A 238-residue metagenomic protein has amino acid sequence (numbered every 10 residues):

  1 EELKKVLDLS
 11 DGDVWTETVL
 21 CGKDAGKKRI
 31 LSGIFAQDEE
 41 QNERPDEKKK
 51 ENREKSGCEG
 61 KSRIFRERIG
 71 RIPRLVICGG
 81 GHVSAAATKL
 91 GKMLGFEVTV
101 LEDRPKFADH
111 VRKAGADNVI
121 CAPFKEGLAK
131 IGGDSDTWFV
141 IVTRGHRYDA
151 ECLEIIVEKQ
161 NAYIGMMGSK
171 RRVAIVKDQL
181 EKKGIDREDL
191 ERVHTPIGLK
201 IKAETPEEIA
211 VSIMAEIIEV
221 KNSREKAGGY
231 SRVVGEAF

Functional and structural regions predicted by a protein language model:
E1-D103, F107-I120, D134-W138, E181 (+2 more regions): Segments forming oxygen-rich coordination pockets for charged ligands
G81-H82, H146-R147, R171: Residue-level detector of alpha-helix initiation sites
A85, A150, A174: Alpha-helical elements of the RecA-like P-loop NTPase motor core of helicases
V100, V119-I120, Q160-M167, D186-V193: Short hydrophobic/aromatic-enriched beta-strand-loop microsegments
L101, W138, T143, E154-Q179: ADP-ribose/adenylate-binding Rossmann-like module
R112, R147-A150, E154: Cytosolic regulatory regions of ion transport systems
K125-S135: Short amphipathic alpha-helix with an adjacent loop that forms part of the alpha/beta core around
M167-F238: Adenosine-phosphate binding glycine-rich loop
